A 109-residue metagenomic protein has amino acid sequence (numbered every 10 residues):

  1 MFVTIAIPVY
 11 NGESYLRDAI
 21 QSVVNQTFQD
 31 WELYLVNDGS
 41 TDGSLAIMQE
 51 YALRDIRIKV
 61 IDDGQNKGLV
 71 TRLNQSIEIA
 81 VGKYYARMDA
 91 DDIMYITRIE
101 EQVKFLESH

Functional and structural regions predicted by a protein language model:
M1-H109: Nucleotide-sugar donor-binding/catalytic module of glycosyltransferases that assemble extracellular/cell-envelope
